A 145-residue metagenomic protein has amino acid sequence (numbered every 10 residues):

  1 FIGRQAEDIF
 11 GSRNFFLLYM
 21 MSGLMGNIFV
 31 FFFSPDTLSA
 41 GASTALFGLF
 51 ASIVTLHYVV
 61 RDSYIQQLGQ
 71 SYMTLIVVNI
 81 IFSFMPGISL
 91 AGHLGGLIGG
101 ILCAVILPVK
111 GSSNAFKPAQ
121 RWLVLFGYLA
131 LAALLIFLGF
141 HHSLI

Functional and structural regions predicted by a protein language model:
F1-I145: A detector for small-residue-rich transmembrane helices and their helix-helix packing motifs
